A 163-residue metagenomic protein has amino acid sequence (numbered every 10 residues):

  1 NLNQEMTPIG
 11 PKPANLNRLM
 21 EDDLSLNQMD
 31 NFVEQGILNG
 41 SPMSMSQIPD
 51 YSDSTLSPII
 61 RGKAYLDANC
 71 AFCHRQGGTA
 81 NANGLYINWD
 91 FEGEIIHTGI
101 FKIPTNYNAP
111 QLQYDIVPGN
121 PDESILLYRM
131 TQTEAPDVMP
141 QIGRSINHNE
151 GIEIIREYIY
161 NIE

Functional and structural regions predicted by a protein language model:
N1-E163: Sequence context surrounding c-type heme c attachment/ligation sites in exported
